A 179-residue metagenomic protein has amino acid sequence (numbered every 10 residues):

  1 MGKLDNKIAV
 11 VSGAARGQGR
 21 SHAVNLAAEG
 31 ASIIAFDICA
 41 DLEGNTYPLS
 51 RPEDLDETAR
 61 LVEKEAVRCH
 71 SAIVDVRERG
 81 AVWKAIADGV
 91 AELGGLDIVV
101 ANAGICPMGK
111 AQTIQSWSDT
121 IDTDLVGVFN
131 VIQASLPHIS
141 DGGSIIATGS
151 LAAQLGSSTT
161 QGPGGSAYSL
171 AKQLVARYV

Functional and structural regions predicted by a protein language model:
G2-A40: Canonical Rossmann dinucleotide-binding motif of NAD(H)/NADP(H)-dependent dehydrogenases/reductases, specifically
V11-S12, A101-G104, S144-A153: Structural signature of the Rossmann-like NAD(P)-dependent dehydrogenase/reductase core
A31-E57: Conserved glycine-rich Rossmann-like NAD(P)H-binding loop of the short-chain dehydrogenase/reductase
P48-D56, W83, G104-D119, S157-G164: Conserved mid-core segment of classical short-chain dehydrogenase/reductases
A59, E63, C69-I73, E78-G94: Conserved amphipathic alpha-helix within the SDR
A87, T123-G143, A152-A153: Amphipathic alpha-helical dimer-interface segment in Rossmann-like NAD(P)H-dependent oxidoreductases
D97, I105, T113-F129, I146 (+1 more regions): Catalytic Tyr-X3-Lys loop
G109, I146-V179: Catalytic loop of short-chain dehydrogenase/reductase
